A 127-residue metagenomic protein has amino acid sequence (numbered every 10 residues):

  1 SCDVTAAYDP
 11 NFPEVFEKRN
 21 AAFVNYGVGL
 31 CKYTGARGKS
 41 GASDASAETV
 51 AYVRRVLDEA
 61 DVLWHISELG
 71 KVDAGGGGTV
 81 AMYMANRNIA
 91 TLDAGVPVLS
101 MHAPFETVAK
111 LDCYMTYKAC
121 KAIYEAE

Functional and structural regions predicted by a protein language model:
A6: Short, glycine/acidic-enriched loop or turn micro-motifs at the edges of active sites
D9-F12, F16-F105: Active-site-adjacent substrate-binding region of metalloamidase/peptidase-like peptide-processing proteins
V96-E127: His/Asp/Glu-rich mid-to-C-terminal helical/loop segments that flank catalytic regions of hydrolases
